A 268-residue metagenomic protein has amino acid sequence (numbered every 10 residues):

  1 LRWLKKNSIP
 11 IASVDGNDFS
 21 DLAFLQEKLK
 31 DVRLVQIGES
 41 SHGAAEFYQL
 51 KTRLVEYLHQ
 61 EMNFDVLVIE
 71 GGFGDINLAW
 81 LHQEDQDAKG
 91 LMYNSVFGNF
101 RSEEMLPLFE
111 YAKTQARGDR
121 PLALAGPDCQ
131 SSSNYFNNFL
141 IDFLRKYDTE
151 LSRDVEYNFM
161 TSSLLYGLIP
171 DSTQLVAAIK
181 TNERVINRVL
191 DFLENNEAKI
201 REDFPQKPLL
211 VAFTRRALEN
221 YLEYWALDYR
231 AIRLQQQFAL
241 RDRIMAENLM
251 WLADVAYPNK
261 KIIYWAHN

Functional and structural regions predicted by a protein language model:
L1-N268: Structured catalytic-domain cores with a bias toward divalent-metal coordination
